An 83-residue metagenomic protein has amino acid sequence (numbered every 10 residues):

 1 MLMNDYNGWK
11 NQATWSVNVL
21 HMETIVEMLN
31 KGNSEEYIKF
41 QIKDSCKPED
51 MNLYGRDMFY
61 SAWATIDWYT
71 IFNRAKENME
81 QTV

Functional and structural regions predicted by a protein language model:
M1-V83: Acidic interaction surfaces
